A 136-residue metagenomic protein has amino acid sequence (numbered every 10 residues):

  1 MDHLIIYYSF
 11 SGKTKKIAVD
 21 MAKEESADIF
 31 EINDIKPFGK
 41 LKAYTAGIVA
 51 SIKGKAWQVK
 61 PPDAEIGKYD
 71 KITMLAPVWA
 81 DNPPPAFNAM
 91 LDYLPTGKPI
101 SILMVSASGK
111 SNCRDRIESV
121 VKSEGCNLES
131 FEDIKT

Functional and structural regions predicted by a protein language model:
M1-K71, D81-P85, K122-F131: N-terminal beta1-alpha1-beta2 submodule of the flavodoxin-like/Rossmannoid cofactor-binding fold
I5, M74, S101-M104: Structural beta-sheet core signal
K23, D92-Y93, S119: Solvent-exposed polar/charged
I66-G67, L91-P99, E124: Short, conserved loop/helix-junction motifs that constitute active-site signature segments in enzyme catalytic cores
V78-P85, L94, S106: Beta-strand-rich cores of mature extracytoplasmic or soluble domains
A86-A89, D115-I117: Short alpha-helix in the alpha/beta-hydrolase fold that links the catalytic acid
I102-T136: Short, glycine-/small-residue-rich phosphate/pyrophosphate-handling segment
